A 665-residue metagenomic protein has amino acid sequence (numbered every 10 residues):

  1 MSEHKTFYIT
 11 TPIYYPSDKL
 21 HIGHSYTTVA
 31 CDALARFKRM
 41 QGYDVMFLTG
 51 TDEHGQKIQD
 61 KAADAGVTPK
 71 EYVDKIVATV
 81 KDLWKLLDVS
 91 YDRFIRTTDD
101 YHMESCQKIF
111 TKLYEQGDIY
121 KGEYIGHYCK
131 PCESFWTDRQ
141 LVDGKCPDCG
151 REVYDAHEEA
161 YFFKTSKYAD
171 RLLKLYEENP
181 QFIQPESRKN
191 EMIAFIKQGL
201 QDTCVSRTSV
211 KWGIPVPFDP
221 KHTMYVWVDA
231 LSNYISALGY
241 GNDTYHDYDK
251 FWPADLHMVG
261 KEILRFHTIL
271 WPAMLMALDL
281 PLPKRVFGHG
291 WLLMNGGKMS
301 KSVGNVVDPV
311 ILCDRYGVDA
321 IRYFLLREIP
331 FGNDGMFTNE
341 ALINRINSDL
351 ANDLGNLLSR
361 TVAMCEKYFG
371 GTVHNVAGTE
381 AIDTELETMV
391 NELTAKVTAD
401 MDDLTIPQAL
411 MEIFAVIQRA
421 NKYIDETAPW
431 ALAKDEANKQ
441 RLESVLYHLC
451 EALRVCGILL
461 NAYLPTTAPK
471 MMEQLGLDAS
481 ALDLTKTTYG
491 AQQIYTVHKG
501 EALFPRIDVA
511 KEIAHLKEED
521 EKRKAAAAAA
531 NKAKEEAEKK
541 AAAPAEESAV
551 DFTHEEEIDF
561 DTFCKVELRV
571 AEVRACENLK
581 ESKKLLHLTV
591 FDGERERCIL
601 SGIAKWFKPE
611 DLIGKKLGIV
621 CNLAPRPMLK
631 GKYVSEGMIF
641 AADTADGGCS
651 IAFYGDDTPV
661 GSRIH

Functional and structural regions predicted by a protein language model:
M1-E3, F37-D44, A65, P69 (+8 more regions): Secondary-structure transition/capping motifs at alpha-helix termini and the adjoining loop/turn into the next element
S2-I76, I95-F110, E115, C132 (+7 more regions): N-terminal catalytic cores of NTP/NDP-binding nucleotidyl/phosphoryl-transfer enzymes
S2-T49, Y101-S105, C149, D155-K367 (+1 more regions): Structured secondary-structure scaffolds
A78-D92: A glycine-rich helix N-cap at a beta->alpha junction
Q116-A169, L173: Cys/His-rich short segments
K121, H127, E328, N333 (+3 more regions): Helix-rich, typically C-terminal accessory recognition domains appended to large enzymatic cores
A468-T562: Intrinsic disorder at enzyme termini
K540-H665: Phosphate-backbone binding interfaces of nucleic-acid-interacting proteins
